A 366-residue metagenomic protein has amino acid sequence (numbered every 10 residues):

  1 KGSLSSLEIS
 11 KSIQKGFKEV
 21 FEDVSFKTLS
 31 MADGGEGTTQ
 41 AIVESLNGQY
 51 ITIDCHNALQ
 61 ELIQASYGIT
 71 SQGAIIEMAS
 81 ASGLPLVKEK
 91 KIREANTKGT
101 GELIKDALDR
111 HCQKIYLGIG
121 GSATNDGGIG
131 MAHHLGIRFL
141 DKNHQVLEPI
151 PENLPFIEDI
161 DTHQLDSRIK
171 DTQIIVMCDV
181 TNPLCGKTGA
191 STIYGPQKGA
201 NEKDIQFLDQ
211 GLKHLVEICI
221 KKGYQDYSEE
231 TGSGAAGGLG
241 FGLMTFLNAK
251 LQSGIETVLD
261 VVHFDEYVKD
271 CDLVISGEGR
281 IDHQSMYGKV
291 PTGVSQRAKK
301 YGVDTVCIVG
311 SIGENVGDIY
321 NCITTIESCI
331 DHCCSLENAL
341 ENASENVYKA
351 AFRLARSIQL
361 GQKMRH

Functional and structural regions predicted by a protein language model:
K1-I119, A123-H366: N-terminal loops that bind phosphate or other acidic moieties and the adjacent beta-alpha structural core
